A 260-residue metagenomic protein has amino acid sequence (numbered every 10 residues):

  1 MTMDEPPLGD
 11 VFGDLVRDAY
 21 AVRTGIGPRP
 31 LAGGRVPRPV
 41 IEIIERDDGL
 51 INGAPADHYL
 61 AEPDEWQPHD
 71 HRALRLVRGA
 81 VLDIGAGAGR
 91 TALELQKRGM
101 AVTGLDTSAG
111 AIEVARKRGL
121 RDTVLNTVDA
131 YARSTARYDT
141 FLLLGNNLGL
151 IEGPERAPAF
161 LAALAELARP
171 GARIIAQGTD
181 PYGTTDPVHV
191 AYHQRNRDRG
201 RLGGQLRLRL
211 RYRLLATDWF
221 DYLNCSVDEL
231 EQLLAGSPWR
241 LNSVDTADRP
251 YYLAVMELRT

Functional and structural regions predicted by a protein language model:
M1-L76: S-adenosyl-L-methionine
T2, P6, V11-R23, R169-E229: SAM-dependent methyltransferase
G79-G87: Conserved class I S-adenosyl-L-methionine
A88-G99: Conserved SAM-binding loop of SAM-dependent methyltransferases across substrates and taxa, primarily the Class I
S108-A109: Conserved SAM/SAH-binding beta-strand->alpha-helix loop
G119-A130: Conserved SAM-binding strand-loop segment of SAM-dependent methyltransferases
Y138-P158: A short SAM/SAH-binding and catalytic strip from SAM-dependent methyltransferases
A157-P170: A short glycine-rich, Lys/Arg-flanked "PGG" loop and its adjoining helix->strand segment in the class I
